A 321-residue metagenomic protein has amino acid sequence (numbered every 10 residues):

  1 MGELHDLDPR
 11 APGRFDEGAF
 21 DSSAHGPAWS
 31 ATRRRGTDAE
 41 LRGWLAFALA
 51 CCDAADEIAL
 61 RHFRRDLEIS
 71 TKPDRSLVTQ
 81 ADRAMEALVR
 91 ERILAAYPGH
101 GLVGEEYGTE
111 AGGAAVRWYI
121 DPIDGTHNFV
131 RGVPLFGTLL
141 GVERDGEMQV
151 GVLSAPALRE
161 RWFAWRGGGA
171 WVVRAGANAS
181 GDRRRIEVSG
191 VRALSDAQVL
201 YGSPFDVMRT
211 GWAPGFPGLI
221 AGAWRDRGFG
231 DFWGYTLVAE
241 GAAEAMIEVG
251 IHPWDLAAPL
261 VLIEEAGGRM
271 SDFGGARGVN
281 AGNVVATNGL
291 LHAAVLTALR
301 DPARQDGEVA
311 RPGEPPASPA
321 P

Functional and structural regions predicted by a protein language model:
M1-I123, L291-T297, R304, V309-P321: N-terminal subdomain of lithium-sensitive/metallo-dependent phosphomonoesterases centered on the IMPase/IPPase/PAP
A59, D82, I93, T126 (+6 more regions): Residue-level signal for inorganic ion chemistry
I69, L94, T109-A111, L153-S154 (+3 more regions): Short secondary-structure boundary/capping segments
R83, A87, E106, P122-G125 (+5 more regions): Generic detector of well-ordered alpha-helical packing
P98, A114-A115, G146-Q149, L194-D196 (+1 more regions): Short coil/turn connectors at secondary-structure junctions
G112-R174: DPxDG-like acidic metal-binding loop motif
G169-V172, G176-S180, D206-M208, L291-A294: Short helix-loop capping/hinge motifs at secondary-structure junctions, enriched in acidic/polar residues
I186-P321: An extended, acidic
